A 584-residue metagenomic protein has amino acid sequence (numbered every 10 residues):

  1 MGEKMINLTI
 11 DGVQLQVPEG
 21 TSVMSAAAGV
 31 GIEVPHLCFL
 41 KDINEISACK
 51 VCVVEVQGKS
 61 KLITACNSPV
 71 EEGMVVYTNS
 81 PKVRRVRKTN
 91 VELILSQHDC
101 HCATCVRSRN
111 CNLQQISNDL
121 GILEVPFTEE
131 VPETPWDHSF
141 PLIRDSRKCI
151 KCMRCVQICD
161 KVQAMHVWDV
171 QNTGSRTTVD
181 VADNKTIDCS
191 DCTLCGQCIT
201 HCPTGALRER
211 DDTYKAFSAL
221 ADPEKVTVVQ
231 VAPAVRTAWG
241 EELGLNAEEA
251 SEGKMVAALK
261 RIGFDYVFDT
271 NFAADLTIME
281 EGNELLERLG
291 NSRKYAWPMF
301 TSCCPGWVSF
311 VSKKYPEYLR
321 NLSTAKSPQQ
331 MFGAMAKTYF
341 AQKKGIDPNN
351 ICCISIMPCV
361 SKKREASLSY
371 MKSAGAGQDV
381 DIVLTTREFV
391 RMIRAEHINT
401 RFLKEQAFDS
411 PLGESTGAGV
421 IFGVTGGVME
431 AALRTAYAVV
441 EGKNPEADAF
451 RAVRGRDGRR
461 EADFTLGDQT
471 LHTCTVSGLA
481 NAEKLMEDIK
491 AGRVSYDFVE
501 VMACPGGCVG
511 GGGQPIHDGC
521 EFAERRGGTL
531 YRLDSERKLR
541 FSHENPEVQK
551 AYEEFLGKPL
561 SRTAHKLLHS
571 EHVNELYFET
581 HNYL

Functional and structural regions predicted by a protein language model:
G2-E3: Terminal leader/tail segments of proteins
I6-N7, Q14-N79, V83, E209-L584: Iron-sulfur-associated redox domains of electron-transfer enzymes in respiratory and anaerobic energy metabolism
G31, M153, G196, A206 (+1 more regions): Conserved functional loop/turn residues at catalytic and ligand-binding sites
K50-L194, L207-D222, V226: Fe-S ferredoxin-like electron-transfer domains and their immediately adjacent linker/connector regions across
Q163, C202, A206, F340-K344: Structural motif corresponding to the C-terminal cap of alpha-helices
T193, Q197-R208, L276-T277: Catalytic alpha/beta active-site cores
